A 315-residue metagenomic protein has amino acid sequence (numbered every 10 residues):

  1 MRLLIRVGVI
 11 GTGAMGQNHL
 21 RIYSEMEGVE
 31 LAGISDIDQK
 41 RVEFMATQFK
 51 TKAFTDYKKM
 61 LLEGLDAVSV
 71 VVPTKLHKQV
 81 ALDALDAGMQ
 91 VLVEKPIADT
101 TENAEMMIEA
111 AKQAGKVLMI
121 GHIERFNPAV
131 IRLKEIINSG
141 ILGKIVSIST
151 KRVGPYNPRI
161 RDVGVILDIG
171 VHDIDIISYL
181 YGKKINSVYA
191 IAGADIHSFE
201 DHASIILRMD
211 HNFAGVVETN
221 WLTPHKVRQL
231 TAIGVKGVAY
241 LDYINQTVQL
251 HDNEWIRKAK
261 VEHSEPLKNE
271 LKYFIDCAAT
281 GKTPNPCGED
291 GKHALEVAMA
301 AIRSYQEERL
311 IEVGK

Functional and structural regions predicted by a protein language model:
M1, V9, K59, A67-V70 (+1 more regions): C-terminal helix-rich "cap/oligomerization" subdomain common to oxidoreductases
M1-Q48: N-terminal Rossmann-like dinucleotide-binding module
H19, T51-A110: Beta-loop-alpha module in the N-terminal Rossmann-like domain of NAD(P)-dependent dehydrogenases, especially those
T55, V93-E94, L118-I120, L241: Hydrophobic residues in well-ordered beta-strands that form the structural core
A98-Y156: A contiguous active-site-proximal alpha/beta segment in oxidoreductase catalytic domains
F126-S147, L167-G193, I206-F213, S304: Oxidoreductase and adenylate-handling cofactor-binding alpha/beta cores
I174-T247, K268-K282: Contiguous beta-strand/loop segments that form the cofactor/metal-binding neighborhood of enzyme cores
K260-K272, P286: Active-site loop of classical SDR/Rossmann-like NAD(P)-dependent oxidoreductases, centered on the catalytic Tyr-X3-Lys
